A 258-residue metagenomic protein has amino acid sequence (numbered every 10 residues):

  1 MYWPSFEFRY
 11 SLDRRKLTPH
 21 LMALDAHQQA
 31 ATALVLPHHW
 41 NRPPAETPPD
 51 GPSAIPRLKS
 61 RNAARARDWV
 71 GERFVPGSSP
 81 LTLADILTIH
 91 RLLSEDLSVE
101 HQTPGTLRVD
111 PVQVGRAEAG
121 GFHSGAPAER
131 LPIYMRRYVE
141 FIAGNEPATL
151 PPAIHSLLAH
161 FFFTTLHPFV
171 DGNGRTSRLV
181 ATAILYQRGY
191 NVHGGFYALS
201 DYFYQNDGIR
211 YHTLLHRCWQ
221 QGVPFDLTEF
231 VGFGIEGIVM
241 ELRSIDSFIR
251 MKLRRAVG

Functional and structural regions predicted by a protein language model:
M1-G258: FIC/Doc superfamily catalytic core
